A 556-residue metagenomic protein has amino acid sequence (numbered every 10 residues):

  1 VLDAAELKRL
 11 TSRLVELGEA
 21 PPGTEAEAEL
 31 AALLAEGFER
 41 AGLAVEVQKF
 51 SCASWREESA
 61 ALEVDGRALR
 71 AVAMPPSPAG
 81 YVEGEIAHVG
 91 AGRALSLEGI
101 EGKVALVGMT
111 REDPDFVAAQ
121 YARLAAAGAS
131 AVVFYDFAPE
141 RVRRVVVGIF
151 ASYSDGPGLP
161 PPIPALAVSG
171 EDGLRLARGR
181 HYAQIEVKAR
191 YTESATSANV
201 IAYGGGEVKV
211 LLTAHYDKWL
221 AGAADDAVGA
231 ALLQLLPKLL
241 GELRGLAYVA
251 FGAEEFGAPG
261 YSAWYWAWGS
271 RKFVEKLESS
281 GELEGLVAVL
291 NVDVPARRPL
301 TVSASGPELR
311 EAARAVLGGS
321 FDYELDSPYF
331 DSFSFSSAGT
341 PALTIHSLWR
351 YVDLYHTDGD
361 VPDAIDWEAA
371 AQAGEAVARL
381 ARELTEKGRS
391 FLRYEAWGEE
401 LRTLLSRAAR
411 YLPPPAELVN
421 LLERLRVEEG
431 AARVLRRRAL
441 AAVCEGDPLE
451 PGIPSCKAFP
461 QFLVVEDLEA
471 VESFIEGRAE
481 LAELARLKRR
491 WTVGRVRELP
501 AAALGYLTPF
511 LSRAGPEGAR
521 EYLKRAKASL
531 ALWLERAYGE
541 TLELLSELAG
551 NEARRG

Functional and structural regions predicted by a protein language model:
L2-E25, A41, Q48, V142-I149 (+1 more regions): N-terminal capping segment at the start of a domain
S12-E101: Noncatalytic luminal/extracellular "stalk/propeptide" segments of secretory-pathway proteins
D65-L97, A151-D226, L235-L246: Soluble metallo-hydrolase cores and metallopeptidase-like ectodomains found primarily in the secretory/periplasmic
R70-G158, P162-P164, F321: Extracellular/luminal Protease-associated
E112-F116, T196-N199, K218-A312: Acidic/histidine-rich catalytic neighborhood of metal-dependent amide-processing enzymes
A131, V287, P295-E400: Active-site-adjacent substrate-binding region of metalloamidase/peptidase-like peptide-processing proteins
R244-L246, V352-R402, E483, V496-R497 (+1 more regions): His/Asp/Glu-rich mid-to-C-terminal helical/loop segments that flank catalytic regions of hydrolases
F391-A519, A526: Acidic, Ser/Thr-rich low-complexity intrinsically disordered segments
